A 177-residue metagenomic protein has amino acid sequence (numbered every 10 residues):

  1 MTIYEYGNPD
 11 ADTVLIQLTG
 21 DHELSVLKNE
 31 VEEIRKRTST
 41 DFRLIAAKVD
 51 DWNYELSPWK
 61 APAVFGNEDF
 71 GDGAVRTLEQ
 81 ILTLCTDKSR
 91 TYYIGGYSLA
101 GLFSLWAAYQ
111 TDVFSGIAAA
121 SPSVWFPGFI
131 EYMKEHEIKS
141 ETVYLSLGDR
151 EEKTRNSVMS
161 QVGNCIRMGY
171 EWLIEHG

Functional and structural regions predicted by a protein language model:
M1-G7: A short loop-to-beta-strand scaffold at the N-terminal edge of the catalytic core in hydrolase folds
G7-D87: Serine-hydrolase catalytic machinery in alpha/beta-hydrolase-like enzymes
A11-T13, D41, S89-T91, F114 (+1 more regions): A general structural motif
I16-G20, S121, L147: The conserved beta1-alpha1 loop
G95-A100, S104: Gly/Ala-rich beta-loop-alpha elbow adjacent to hydrolase catalytic centers
W106-Q110: Active-site signature of alpha/beta-hydrolase-fold catalytic machinery across serine- and Asp/Cys-nucleophile hydrolases
V113-W125: A conserved short beta-strand
S123-G177: The feature captures the conserved acid-bearing segment of alpha/beta-hydrolase catalytic domains
